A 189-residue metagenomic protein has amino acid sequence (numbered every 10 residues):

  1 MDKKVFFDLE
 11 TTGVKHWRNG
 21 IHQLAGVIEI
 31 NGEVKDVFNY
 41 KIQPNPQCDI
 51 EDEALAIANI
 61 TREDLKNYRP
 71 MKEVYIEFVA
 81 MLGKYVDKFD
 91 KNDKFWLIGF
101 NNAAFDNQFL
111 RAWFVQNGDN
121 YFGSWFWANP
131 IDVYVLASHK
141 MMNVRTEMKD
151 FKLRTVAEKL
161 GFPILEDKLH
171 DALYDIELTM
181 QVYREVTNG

Functional and structural regions predicted by a protein language model:
D2, W17-I21, I28-A58, V86-G189: Metal-dependent phosphoesterase core characteristic of DEDDh/y 3'-5' exonuclease domains
K4-F6: Short glycine-aspartate micro-motif
L9-W17: Short acidic, Gly/Ser-rich segments with clustered Asp/Glu that frequently serve as metal-coordination loops in enzyme
A58-Y85: Metal-dependent phosphoesterase signature
